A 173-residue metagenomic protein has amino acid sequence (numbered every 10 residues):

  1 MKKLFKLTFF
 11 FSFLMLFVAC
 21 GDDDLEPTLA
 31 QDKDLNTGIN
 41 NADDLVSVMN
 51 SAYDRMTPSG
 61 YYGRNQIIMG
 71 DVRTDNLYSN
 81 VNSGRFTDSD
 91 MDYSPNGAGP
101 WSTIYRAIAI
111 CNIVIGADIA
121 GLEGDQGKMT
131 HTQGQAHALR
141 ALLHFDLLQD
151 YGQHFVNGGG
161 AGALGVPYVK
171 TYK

Functional and structural regions predicted by a protein language model:
M1-A30: Bacterial Sec-dependent N-terminal signal peptides
C20-Q66: Membrane-proximal, proline-rich intrinsically disordered regions
L29-A30, I39-D43, I67-Y93, T171: A structural signal for short, hydrophobic/glycine-enriched beta-strand patches
T57-Y62, L143-F155: Secretory-pathway/luminal and periplasmic proteins that interact with or process carbohydrate-rich
M69-D75, H131-T132, A138-L139, G160: Acidic helix-start/capping segments at beta-turn-to-alpha-helix junctions
S83-Y151: Conserved, well-structured interaction surfaces
D150-K173: Short coil/linker segments at helix-helix boundaries
